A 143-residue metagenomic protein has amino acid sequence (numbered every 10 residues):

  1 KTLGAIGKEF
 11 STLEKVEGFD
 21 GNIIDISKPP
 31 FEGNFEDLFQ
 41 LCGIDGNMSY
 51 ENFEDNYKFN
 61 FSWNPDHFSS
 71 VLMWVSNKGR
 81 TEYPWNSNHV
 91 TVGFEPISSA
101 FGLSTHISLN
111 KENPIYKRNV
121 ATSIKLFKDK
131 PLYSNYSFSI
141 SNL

Functional and structural regions predicted by a protein language model:
K1-H67: Active-site/ligand-binding surface loops and adjacent short beta/alpha elements that line catalytic pockets across
F59-L143: Active-site pocket scaffolds in enzymes
